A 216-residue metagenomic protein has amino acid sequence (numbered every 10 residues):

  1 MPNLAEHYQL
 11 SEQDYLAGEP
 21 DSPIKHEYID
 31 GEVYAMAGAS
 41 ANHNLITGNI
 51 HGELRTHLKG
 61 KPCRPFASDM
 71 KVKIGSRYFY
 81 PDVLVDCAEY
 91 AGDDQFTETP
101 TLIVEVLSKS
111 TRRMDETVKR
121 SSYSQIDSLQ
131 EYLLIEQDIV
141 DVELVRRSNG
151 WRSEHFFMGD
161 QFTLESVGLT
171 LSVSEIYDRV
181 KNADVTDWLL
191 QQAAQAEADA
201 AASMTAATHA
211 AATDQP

Functional and structural regions predicted by a protein language model:
M1-P216: Gly/Pro/Ser/Thr-rich low-complexity, intrinsically disordered segments predominantly at protein N-termini
